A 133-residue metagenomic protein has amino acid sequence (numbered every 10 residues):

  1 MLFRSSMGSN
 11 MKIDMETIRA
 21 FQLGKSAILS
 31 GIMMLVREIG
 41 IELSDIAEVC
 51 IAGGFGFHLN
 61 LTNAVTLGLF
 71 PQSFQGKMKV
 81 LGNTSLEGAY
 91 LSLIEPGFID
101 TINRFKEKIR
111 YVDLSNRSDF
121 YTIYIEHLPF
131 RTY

Functional and structural regions predicted by a protein language model:
M1-L2: Short, small-residue-biased leader/transition segments that mark boundaries at the very start of proteins
S6-S9, F55-F57: Short connector loops/turns at beta-strand edges and beta->alpha or beta->beta junctions
G8-A20, F70-Q75: Glycine- and acidic
K12, K25, K77-K79, K106-K108: Context-gated lysine
T17, F21-I28, M78, G82-L86: Generic structural signal for well-ordered, non-membrane alpha-helical segments in soluble metabolic enzymes
A20-S44: Phosphate/ATP-binding catalytic cores across multiple sugar-kinase/actin-like superfamilies, primarily ASKHA
L35-F105: Catalytic phosphate/nucleotide-handling subdomain of diverse soluble enzymes
L91-Y133: Acidic, glycine/GT-rich loop-and beta-edge segments that sit at the periphery of enzyme/chaperone cores
